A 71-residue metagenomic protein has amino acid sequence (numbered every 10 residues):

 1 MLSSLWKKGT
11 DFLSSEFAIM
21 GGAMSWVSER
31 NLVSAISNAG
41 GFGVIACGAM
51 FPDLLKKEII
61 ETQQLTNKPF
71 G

Functional and structural regions predicted by a protein language model:
M1-G71: Active-site entrance/lid segments in N-terminal catalytic domains of soluble metabolic enzymes
